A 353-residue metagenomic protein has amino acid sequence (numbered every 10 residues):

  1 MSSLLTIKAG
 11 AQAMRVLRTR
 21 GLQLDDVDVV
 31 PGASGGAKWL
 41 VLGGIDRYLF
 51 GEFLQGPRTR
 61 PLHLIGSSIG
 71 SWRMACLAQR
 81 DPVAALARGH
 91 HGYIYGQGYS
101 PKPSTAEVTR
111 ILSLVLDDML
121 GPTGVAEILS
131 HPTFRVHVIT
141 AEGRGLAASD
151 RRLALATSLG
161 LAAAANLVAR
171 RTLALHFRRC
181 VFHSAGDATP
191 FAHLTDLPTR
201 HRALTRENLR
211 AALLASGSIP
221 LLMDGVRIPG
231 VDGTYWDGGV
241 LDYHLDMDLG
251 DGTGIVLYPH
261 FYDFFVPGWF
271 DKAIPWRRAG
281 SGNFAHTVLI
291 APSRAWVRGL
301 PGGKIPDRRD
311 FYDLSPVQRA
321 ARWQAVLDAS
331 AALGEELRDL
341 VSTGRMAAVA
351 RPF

Functional and structural regions predicted by a protein language model:
M1-H63, C76-F353: Patatin-like phospholipase
S68: Catalytic nucleophile serine of serine hydrolases, specifically the conserved "nucleophile elbow" pentapeptide
